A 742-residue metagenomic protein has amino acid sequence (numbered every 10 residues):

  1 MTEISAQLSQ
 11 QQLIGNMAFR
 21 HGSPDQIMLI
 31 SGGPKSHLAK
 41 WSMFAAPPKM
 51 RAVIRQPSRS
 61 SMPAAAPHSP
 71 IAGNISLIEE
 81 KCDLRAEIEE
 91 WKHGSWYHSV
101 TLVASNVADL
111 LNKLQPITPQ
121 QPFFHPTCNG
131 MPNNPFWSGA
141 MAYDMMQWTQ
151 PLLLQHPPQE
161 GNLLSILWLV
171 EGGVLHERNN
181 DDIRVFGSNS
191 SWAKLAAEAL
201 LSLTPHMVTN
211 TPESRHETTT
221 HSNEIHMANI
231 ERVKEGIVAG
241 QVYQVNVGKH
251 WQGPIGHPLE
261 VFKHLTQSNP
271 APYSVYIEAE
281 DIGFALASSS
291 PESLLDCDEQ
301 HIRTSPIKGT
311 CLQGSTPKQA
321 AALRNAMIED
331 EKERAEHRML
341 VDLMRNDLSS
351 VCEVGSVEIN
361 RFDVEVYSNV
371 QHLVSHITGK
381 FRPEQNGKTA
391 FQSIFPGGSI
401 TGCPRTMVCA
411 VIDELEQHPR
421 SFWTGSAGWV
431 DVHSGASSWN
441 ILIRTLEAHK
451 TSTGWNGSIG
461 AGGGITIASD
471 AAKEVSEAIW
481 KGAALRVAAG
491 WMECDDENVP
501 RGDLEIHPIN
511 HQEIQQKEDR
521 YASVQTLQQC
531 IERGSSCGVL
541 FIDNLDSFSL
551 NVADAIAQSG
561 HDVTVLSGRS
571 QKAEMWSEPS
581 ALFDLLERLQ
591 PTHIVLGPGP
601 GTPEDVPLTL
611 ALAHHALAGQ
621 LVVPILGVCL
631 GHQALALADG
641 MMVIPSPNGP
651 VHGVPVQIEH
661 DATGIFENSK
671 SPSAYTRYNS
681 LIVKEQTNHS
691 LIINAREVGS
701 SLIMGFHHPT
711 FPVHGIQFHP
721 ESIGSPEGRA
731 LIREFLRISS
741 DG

Functional and structural regions predicted by a protein language model:
M1-Q529: Extended alpha-helical targeting/anchoring segments, especially N-terminal organellar/secretory targeting helices
T2-I4, Q11-L13, A488-L608, H615 (+3 more regions): N-terminal beta1-alpha1 cap of cysteine-dependent amidohydrolase-like domains
P272, G538, V622-L626, M642 (+1 more regions): Proline-centered loop/turn at the N-terminus of a beta-strand
G425, T663-F711: Catalytic beta-strand/loop cores that center a nucleophilic Ser/Cys/Thr and support acyl-enzyme chemistry
F583, E587-A674, I732: Cysteine-nucleophile active-site neighborhood
C629, N679, H719: Histidine-centered divalent metal-coordination motifs
V698-G742: A glycine-centered loop/beta-turn motif at secondary-structure junctions
